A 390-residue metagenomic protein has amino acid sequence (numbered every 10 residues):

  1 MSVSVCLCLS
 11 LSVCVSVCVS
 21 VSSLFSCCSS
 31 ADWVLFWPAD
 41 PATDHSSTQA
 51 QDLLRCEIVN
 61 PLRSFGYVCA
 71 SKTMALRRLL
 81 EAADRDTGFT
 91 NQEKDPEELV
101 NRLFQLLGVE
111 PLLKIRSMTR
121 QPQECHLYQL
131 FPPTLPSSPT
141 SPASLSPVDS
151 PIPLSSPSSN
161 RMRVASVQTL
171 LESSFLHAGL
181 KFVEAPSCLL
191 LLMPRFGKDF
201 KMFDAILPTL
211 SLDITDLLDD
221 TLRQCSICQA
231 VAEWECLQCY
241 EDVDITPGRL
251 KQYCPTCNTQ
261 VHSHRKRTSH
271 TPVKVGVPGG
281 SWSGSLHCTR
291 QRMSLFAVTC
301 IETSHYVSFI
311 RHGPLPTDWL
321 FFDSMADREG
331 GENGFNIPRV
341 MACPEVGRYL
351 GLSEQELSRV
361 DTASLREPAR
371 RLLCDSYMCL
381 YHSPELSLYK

Functional and structural regions predicted by a protein language model:
M1, C18-K390: UBL (ubiquitin/ubiquitin-like) substrate-recognition surfaces within cysteine isopeptidase catalytic folds
S2-S20: Compositionally biased low-complexity segments enriched in histidine and/or tyrosine
